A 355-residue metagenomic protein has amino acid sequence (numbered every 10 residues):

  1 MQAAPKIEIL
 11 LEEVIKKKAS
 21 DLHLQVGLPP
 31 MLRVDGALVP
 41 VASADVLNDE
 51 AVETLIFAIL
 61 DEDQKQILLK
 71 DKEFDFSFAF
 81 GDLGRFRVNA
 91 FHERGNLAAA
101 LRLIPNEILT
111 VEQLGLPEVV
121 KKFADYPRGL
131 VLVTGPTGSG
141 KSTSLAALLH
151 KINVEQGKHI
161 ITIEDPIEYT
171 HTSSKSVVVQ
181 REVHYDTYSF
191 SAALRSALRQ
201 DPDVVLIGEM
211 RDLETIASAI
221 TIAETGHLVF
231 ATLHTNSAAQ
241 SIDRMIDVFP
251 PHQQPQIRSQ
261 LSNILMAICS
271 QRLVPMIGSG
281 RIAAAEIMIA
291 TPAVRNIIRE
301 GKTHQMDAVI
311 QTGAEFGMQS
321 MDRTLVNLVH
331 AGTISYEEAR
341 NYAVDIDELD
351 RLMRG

Functional and structural regions predicted by a protein language model:
M1-G355: Short, flexible helix-loop junctions that flank or precede catalytic/ligand sites
